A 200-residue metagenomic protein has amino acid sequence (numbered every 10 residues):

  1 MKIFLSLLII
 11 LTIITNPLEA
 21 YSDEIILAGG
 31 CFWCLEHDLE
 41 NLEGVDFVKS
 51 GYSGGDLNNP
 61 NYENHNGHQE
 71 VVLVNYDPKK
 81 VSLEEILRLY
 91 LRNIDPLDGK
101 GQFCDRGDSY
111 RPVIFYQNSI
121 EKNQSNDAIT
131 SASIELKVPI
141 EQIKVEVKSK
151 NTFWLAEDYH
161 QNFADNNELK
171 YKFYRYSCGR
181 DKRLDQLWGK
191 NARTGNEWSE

Functional and structural regions predicted by a protein language model:
F4-T15: Bacterial N-terminal signal peptides
A20-E200: Flexible coil/turn and secondary-structure edge motifs
